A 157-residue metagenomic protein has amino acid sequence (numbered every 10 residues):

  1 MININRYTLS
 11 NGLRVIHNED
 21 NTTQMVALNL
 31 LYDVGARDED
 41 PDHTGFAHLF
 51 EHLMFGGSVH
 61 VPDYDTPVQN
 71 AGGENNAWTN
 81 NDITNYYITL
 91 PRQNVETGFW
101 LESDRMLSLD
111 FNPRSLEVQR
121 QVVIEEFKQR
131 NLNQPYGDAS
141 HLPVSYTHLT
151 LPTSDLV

Functional and structural regions predicted by a protein language model:
M1-T23: N- or domain-start disorder-to-order transition segments that initiate the globular core
G12, H48, Y86, E102 (+1 more regions): Divalent metal-coordination and catalytic microenvironments
A27-T89, N133, S154: M16/MPP (pitrilysin/insulinase) zinc-metallopeptidase core fold and M16-derived inactive scaffolds
D42, F46, Y64, V95-G98 (+2 more regions): Stable alpha-helical elements in mature extracytoplasmic
G57, T89-V122: M16/insulysin-pitrilysin zinc metalloprotease superfamily fold
I124-L142: Short acidic/His-enriched helical or mixed secondary-structure segments at domain edges of catalytic enzymes and some
H148-V157: Single conserved hydrophobic/aromatic residue that forms the stacking wall/gate of nucleotide- or nucleobase-binding
